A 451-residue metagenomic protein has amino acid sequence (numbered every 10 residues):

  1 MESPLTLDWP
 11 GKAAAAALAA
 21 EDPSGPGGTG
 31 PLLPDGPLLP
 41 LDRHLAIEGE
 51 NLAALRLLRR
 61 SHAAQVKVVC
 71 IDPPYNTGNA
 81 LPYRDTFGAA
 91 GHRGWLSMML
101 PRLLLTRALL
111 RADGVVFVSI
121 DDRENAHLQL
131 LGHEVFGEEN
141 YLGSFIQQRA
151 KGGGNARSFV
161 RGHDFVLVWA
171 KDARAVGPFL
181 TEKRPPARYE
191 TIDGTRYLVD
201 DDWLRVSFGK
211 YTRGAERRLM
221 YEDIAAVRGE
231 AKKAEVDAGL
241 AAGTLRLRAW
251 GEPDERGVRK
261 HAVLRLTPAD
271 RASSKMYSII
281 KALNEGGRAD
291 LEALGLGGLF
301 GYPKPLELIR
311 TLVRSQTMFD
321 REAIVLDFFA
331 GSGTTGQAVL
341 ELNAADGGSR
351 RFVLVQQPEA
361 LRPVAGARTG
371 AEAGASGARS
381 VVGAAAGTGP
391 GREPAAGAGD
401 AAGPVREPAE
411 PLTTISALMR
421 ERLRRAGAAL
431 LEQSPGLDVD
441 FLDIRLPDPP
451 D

Functional and structural regions predicted by a protein language model:
M1-C70, G78-P101, R368-E372, G377 (+3 more regions): DnaQ-like (DEDDh/DEDDy) 3′-5′ exonuclease domain used for proofreading and 3′-end trimming on nucleic acids
E2, A150, A170-G295, Y302 (+1 more regions): Active-site-adjacent helix-turn-beta-strand microarchitecture at beta-sheet edges that either contains or buttresses
L5-W9, H92-M98, R123-N125, L306-E372 (+2 more regions): Conserved S-adenosyl-L-methionine
D35-L57, R288-E322, E341: Glycine-rich adenosyl-nucleotide cofactor-binding module
G36-H44, E48, A54, P404-D451: SAM-dependent methyltransferase catalytic region
A64-L81, G132, V325-V339: Conserved proline-anchored active-site loop of SAM-dependent methyltransferases that bridges a beta-strand
R93-F145, I415-L431: Conserved Class I SAM-dependent methyltransferase catalytic core
F159-A175: Core SAM-dependent methyltransferase catalytic element
